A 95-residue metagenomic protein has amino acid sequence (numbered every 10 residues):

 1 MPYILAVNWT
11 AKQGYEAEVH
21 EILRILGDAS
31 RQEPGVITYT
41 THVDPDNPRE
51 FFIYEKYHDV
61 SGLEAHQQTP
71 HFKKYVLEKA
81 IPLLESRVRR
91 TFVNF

Functional and structural regions predicted by a protein language model:
M1, E33, D44-N47, I81: Intrinsic-disorder/low-complexity coil detector
Y3-Q32, I37: N-terminal first-folded block
Y3-T10, T40-Q67: Short, well-ordered beta-strand segments in beta-rich or mixed alpha/beta enzyme and ligand-binding folds
G14-Y15, P45, F72: Alpha-helical structural elements of signaling/regulatory helical domains
I25, R31-I37, K56-R89: An amphipathic, aromatic/His-enriched active-site/gating alpha helix that lines ligand/cofactor pockets
T91-F95: Short hydrophobic/aromatic patches at helix-to-coil boundaries
